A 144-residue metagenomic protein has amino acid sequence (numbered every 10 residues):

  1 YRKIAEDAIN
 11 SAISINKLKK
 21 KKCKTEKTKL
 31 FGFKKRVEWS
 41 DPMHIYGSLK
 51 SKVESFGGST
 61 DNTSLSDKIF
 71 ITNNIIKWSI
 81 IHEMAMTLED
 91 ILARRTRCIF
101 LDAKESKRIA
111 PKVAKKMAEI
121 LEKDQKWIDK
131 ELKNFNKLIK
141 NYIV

Functional and structural regions predicted by a protein language model:
Y1-V144: C-terminal accessory subdomains/tails of enzymes that are appended
